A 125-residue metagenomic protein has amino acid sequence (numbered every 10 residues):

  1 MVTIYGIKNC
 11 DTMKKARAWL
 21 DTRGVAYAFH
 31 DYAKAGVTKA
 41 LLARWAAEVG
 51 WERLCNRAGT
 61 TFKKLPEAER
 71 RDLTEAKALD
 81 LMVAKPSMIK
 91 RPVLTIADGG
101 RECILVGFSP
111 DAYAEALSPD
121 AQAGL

Functional and structural regions predicted by a protein language model:
M1-R23, Y27-A35: Local sequence-structure signature of Cys/Sec-based thiol-disulfide redox active-site neighborhoods
Y32-L125: Thiol/selenol-based redox catalytic cores and closely related redox-interacting motifs
